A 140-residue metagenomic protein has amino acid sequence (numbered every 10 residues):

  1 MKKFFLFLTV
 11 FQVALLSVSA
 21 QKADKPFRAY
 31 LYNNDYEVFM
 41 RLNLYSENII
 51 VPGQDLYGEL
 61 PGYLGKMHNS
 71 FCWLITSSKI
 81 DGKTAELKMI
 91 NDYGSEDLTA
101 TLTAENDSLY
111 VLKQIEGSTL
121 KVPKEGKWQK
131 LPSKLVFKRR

Functional and structural regions predicted by a protein language model:
M1-D24: Bacterial Sec-dependent N-terminal signal peptides
Q21-N43, P132-R139: Tryptophan-anchored aromatic micro-motifs
A23-K25, N34, S70-C72, G94-E96 (+1 more regions): Residues that act as N-cap/strand-start positions at coil-to-secondary-structure junctions
E37-S77, I115-G117: N-terminal glycine/threonine-rich, aromatic-flanked beta-hairpin/loop signature
I49, A85-L87, D107-Y110, T119: Hydrophobic residues embedded in beta-strands of well-ordered beta-sheets
E59-N106: Contiguous, well-ordered beta-strand patches that form the walls/edges of small beta-barrel/beta-sandwich domains
M89-G94, K113-T119: Secondary-structure transition/turn motif
Q114-R140: C-terminal partner/receptor-binding element of secreted or periplasmic proteins
